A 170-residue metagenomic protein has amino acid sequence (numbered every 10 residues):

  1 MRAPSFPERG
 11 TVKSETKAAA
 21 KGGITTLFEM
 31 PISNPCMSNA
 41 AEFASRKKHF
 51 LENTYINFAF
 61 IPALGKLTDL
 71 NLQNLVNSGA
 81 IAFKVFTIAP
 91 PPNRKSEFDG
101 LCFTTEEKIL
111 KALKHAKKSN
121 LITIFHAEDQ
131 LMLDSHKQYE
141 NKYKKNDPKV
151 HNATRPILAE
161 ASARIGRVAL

Functional and structural regions predicted by a protein language model:
M1, L27-E29, F58-P62, I81-V85 (+1 more regions): Hydrophobic faces of well-ordered beta-strands that scaffold small-molecule active sites in alpha/beta enzyme cores
M1-G10, I56-T68, F98-C102, A153-L158: Active-site mouth loops of central-metabolism enzymes
M1-N53: Metal-associated gating/positioning segment near the N- to mid-region
E8-T16, K66-L75, G166: Short, acidic/polar
R9-G10, A41, K66, E107 (+1 more regions): Residue-level recognition of alpha-helix initiation/capping sites
G22, I56, S78-I81: Structured loop/turn residues at beta-strand edges in well-structured enzyme cores
I24, Y55-N57, N120: A generic structural signal for alpha->beta connector loops
L70-V85, A89-L170: Histidine/acidic residue-rich metal-binding segments in metalloenzymes
